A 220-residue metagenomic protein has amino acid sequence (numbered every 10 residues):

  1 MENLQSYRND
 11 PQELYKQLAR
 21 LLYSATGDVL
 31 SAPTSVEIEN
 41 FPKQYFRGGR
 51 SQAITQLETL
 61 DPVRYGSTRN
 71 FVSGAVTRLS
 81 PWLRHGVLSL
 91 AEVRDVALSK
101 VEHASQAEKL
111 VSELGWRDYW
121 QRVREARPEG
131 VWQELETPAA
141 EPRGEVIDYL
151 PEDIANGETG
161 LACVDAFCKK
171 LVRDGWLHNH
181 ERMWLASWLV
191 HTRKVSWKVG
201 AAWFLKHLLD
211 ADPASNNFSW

Functional and structural regions predicted by a protein language model:
M1-W220: Residues lining hydrophobic/aromatic ligand-binding pockets adjacent to catalytic sites
